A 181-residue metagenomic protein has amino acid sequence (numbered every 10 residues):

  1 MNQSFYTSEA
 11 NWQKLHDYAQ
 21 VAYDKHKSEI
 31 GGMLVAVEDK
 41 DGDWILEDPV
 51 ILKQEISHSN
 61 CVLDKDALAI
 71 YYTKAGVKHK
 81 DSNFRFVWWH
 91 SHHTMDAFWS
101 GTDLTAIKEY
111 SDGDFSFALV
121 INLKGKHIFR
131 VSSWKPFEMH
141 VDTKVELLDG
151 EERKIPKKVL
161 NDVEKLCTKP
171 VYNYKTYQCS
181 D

Functional and structural regions predicted by a protein language model:
M1-F86, T94-D181: Conserved beta-strand-loop surface patch within small alpha/beta domains used for substrate/adaptor or ligand engagement
